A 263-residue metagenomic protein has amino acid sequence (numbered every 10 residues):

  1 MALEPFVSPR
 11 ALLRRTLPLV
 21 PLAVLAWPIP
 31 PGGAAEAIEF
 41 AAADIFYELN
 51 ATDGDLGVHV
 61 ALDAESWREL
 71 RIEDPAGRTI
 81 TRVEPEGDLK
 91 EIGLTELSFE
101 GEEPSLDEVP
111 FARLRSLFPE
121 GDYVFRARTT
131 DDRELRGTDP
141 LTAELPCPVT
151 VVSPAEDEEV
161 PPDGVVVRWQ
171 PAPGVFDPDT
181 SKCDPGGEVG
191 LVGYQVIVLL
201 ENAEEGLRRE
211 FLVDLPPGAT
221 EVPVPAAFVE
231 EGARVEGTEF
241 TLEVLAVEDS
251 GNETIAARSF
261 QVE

Functional and structural regions predicted by a protein language model:
T16-W27: Bacterial N-terminal signal peptides
A35-P110: Long, polar/Ser/Thr-enriched low-complexity segments that form simple helices or flexible linkers at protein ends
V60, D163-E188: Conserved aromatic anchor
G77-V109, D184-V235: Recognizes extended acidic, P/S/T-rich segments that occur within or adjacent to Ig-like beta-sandwich modules
F118-D131, G237-A246: Short, aromatic- and glycine-rich surface loops/edge beta-strands on solvent-exposed regions
L135-R136, V247-E263: Extracellular fibronectin type III
R136-V149: Proline/serine/threonine-rich low-complexity linkers at boundaries of modular beta-sandwich domains
V229-T254: Beta-strand-rich modules
